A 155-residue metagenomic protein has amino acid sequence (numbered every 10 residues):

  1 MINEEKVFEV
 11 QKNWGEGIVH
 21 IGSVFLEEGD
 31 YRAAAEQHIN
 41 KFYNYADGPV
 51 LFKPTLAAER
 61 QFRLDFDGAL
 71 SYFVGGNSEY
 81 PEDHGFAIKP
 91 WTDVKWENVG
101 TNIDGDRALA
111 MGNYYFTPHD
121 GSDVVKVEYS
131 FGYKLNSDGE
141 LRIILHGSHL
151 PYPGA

Functional and structural regions predicted by a protein language model:
M1, H20-S23, P54: Charged, low-complexity surface segments at secondary-structure and domain boundaries
M1-K12, E16, Y152-A155: Basic/polar N-terminal segments that are highly enriched at the extreme N-terminus, encompassing both cleavable
I2, K6, N102, G121: Conserved aromatic-histidine-acidic binding/catalytic patches
E5, E28-G100: A solvent-exposed, acidic/Ser-Thr-rich amphipathic alpha-helical stretch
W14, I18-F25, Y43-A46: Sec/Tat-exported extracytoplasmic proteins
G22-S23, V99, L141: Amphipathic alpha-helical interaction segments
I103-M111, H119-A155: Short beta-strand edge/turn micro-motifs at domain boundaries
